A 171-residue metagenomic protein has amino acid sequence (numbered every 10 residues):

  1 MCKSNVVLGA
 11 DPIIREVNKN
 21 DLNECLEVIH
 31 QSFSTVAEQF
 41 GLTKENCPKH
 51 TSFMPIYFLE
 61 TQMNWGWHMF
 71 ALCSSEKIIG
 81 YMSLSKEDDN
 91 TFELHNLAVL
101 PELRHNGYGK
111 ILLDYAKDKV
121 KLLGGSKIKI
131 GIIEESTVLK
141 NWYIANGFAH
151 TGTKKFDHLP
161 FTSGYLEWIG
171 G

Functional and structural regions predicted by a protein language model:
M1-A10, W168-G171: Acyl-donor-binding surface of acyltransferase catalytic domains
E16-L22, L26-E102, L113-Y115, K119 (+2 more regions): Acetyl-CoA-dependent GNAT
K49-H50, G107, E134, F161: Residues at secondary-structure transition points
K77, L100-D114, K121-L123, E134-N141 (+1 more regions): Conserved glycine-rich acetyl-CoA-binding loop
S126-N146, T153-G171: C-terminal "cap" of GNAT-fold acetyltransferases
